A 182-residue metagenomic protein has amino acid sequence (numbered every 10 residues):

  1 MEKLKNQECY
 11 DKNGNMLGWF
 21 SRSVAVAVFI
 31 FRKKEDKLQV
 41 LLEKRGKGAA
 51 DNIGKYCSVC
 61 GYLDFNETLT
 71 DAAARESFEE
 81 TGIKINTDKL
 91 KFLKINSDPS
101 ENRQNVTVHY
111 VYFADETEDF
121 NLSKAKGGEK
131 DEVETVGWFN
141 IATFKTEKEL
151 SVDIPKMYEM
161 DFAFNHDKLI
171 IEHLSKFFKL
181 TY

Functional and structural regions predicted by a protein language model:
M1-D36: Acidic, metal-coordinating catalytic segment for phosphate/diphosphate chemistry, firing primarily on the Nudix
M16-F20, E101, G128: Short Gly/Pro-enriched turn/cap motifs at secondary-structure boundaries
V24-V26, V106-V108, E134: Change "...and in nucleic-acid phosphodiester-cleaving endonucleases..." to "...and in nucleic-acid processing enzymes
K33-Q39, A50-N52, T87, N102-Q104: Short, solvent-exposed loop/turn segments that connect beta-strands within catalytic domains and beta-strand-rich
K37-E79: Conserved Nudix-box catalytic region and its N-terminal flanking loop in Nudix hydrolases and closely related
I53-G54, G127-Y182: Nudix hydrolase/Nudix homology domain
K84-K94: A short coil-to-beta-strand element that immediately follows conserved catalytic motifs
I95-K124, G137, A142-T143: Active-site-adjacent beta-strand/loop module that shapes the phosphate/pyrophosphate-binding cleft
